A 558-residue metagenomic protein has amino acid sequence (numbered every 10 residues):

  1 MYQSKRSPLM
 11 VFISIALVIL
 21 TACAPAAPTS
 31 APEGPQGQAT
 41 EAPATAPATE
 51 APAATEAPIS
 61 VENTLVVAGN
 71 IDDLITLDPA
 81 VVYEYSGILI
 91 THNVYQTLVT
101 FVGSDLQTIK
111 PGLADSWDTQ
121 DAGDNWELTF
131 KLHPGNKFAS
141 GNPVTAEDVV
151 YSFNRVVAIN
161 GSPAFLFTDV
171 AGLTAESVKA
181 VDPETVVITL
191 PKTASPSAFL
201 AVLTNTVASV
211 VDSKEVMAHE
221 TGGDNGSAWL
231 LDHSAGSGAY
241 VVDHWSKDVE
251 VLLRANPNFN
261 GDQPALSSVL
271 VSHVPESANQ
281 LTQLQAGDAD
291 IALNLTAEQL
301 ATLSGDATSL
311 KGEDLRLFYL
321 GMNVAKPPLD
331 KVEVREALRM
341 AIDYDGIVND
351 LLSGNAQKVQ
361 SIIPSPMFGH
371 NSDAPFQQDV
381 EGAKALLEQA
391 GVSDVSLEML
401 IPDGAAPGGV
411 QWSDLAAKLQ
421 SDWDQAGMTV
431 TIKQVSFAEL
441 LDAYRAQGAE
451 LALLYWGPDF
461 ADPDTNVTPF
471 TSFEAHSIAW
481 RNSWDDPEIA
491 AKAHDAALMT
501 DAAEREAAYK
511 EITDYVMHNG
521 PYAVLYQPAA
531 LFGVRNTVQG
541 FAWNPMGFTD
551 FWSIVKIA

Functional and structural regions predicted by a protein language model:
T40, V67, K247, E388-F460 (+2 more regions): Ligand/substrate-recognition segments at binding pockets and active sites
A53, E333, V348, Q425-R445 (+2 more regions): Extracytoplasmic/peripheral linker and loop segments enriched in polar/acidic and small residues with frequent Thr/Pro
A68-D121, N154, A235-S237: N-terminal lobe/hinge region of extracytoplasmic solute-binding protein
V102-S104, T204-P264, E381: Gly/Pro-rich hinge or "lid" segments in bacterial periplasmic/extracellular proteins
K131, L166-H219: Surface-exposed binding/hinge segments that line and control ligand-binding clefts or catalytic entry sites
H133, A228, N256-A301: Ligand-site clamp/hinge motif
L252-P257, D330-S421, Q425, D485 (+1 more regions): Append "and occasionally in soluble cytosolic enzymes with long acidic Gly/Pro-rich linkers
F532-A558: Long beta-strand-rich cores associated with HINT superfamily self-processing modules
